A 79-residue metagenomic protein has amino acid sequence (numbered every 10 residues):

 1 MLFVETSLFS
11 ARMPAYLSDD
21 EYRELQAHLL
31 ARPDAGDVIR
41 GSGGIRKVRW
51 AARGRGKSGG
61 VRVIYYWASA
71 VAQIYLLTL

Functional and structural regions predicted by a protein language model:
M1-R55, A68-V71: Basic, Lys/Arg-enriched alpha-helical interface segments
S58-V63: Short, surface-exposed coil-to-beta transition loops
W67-L79: Enriched for short, Lys/Arg-rich terminal
